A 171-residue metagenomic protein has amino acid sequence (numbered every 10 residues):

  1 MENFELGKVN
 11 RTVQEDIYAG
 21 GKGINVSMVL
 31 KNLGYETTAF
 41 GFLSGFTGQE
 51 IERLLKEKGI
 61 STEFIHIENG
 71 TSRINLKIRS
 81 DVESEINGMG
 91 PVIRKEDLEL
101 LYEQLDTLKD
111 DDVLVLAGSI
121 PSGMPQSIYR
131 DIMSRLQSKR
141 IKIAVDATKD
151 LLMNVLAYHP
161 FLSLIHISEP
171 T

Functional and structural regions predicted by a protein language model:
M1-F40, Q49-E50: Glycine-rich phosphate/adenosyl-contacting loop at the front of the ribokinase-like
G59-N69: A glycine-rich helix N-cap at a beta->alpha junction
E63, V115, A144-D146: Structural detector of well-ordered beta-strand residues that form the stable sheet scaffold of enzyme domains
I78-D110: Conserved phosphate-binding/catalytic loop of the ribokinase/pfkB sugar-kinase fold
E99-Y102, Q126-M133: Charged helix-capping and loop-helix junction motifs
M124-R130, L151-L162: Distinct, well-ordered alpha-helical segments
S138-I141: A short helix->loop->beta-strand "cap" motif at the edges of active sites that frequently abuts
S163-I165, E169-T171: Residue-level detector of conserved catalytic or cofactor/ligand-binding positions in enzyme active sites
